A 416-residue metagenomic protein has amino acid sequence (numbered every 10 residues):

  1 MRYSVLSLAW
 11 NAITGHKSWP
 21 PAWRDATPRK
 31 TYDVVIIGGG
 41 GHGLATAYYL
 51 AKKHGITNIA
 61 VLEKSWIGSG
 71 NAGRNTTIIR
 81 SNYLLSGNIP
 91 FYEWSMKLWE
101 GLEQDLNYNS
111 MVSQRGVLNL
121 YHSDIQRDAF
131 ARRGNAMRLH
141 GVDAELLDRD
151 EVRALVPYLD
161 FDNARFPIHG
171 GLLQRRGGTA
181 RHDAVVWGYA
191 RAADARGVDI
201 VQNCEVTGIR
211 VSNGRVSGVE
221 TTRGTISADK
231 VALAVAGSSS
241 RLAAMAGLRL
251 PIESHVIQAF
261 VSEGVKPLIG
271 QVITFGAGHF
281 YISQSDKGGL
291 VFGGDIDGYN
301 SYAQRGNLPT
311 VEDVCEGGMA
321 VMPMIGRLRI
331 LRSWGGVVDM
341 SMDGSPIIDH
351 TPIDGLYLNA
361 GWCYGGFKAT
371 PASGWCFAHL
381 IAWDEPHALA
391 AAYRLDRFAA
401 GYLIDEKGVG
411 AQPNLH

Functional and structural regions predicted by a protein language model:
M1-V34, K52-T57: Extreme N-terminal leader/targeting segments of oxidoreductases
A51-A72: Glycine-rich FAD pyrophosphate-binding loop
T76-Y158, H279, G317-M319: Dinucleotide-binding Rossmann-like beta1-alpha1 core, especially the glycine-rich loop that anchors the ADP
P90-E93, L120-A129, L172-R191, V201 (+1 more regions): Short beta-strand to alpha-helix junction loop
L172-K230: Helical element adjacent to the flavin cofactor pocket in flavoenzyme catalytic cores
T221-G270, A388: Central helical "cap/lid" subdomain
R249, G264-Y357: Active-site lid/adjacent beta-loop-alpha segment flanking the redox-cofactor pocket in flavoenzymes
M319-H416: C-terminal catalytic lobe of FAD-dependent flavoproteins
